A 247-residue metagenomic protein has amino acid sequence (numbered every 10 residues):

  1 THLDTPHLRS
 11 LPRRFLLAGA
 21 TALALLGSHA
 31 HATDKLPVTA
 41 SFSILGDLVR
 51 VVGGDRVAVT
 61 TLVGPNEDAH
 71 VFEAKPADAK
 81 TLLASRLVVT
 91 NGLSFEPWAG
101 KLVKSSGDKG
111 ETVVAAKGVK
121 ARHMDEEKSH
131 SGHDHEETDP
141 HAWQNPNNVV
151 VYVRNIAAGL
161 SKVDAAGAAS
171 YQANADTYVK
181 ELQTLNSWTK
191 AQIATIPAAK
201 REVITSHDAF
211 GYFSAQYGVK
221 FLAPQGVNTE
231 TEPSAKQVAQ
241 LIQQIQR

Functional and structural regions predicted by a protein language model:
T1-S10: N-terminal secretory signal peptides that target proteins for export/translocation
R9-S10, S28-L36: Extreme N-terminus of proteins, especially the signal/transit-peptide cleavage junction and the first residues
L11-L17: N-terminal export leaders
L17-L26: Bacterial N-terminal signal peptides
L26-G27, A158: Residues in and immediately flanking transmembrane alpha helices
A32-R247: Extracytoplasmic metal-acquisition and chelation regions
